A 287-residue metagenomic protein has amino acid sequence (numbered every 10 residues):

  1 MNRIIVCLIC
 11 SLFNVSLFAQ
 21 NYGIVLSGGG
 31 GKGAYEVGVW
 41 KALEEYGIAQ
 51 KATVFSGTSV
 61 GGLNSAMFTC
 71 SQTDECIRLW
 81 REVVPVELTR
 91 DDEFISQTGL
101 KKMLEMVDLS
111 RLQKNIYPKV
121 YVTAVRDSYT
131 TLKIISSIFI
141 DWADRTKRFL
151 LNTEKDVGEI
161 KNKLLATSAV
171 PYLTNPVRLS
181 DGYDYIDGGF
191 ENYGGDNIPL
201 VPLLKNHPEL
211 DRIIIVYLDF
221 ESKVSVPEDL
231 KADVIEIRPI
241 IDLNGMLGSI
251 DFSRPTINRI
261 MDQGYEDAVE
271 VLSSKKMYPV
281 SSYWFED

Functional and structural regions predicted by a protein language model:
I4-A19: Sec-dependent N-terminal signal peptides
F18-F55, A66-D287: Patatin-like phospholipase
G57, G61: Gly/Ala-rich beta-loop-alpha elbow adjacent to hydrolase catalytic centers
